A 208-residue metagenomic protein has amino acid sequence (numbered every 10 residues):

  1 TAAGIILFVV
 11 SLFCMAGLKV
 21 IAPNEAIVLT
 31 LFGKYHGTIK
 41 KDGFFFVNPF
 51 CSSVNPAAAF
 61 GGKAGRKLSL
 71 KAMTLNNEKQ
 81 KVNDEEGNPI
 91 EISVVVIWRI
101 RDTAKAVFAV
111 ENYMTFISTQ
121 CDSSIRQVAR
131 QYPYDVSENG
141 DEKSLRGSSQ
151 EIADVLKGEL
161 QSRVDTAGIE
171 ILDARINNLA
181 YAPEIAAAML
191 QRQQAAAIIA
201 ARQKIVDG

Functional and structural regions predicted by a protein language model:
T1-V9: Hydrophobic alpha-helical transmembrane segments
F8-S11, F46-F50: Hydrophobic, aromatic-rich membrane-embedded alpha-helical segments
L12-E25: Aromatic-capped interface at the extracytoplasmic side of an N-terminal signal-anchor transmembrane helix
A26-P49: Membrane-cytosol interface motif
C51, A59-A180, E184: Amphipathic, interface-forming alpha-helical segments with heptad-repeat character
A186-G208: Assembly-interface segments of oligomeric complexes
